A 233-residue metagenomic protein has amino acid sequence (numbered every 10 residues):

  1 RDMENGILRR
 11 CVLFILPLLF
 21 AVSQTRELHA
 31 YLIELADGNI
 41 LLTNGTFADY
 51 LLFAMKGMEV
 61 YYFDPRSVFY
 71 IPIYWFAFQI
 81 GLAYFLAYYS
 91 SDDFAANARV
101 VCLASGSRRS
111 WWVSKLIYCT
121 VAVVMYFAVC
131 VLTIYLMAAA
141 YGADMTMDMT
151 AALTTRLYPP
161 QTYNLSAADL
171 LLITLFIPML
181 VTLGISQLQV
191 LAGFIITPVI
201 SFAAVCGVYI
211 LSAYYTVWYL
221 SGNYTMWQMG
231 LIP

Functional and structural regions predicted by a protein language model:
R1-F14: Aromatic- and glycine-rich beta-strand/loop motifs that create alpha-glucan
I7, L103-T120: Interfacial transmembrane-helix boundary/kink motif in multi-pass membrane proteins
L13-L19, I200-A213: Central hydrophobic cores of alpha-helical transmembrane segments in multi-pass integral membrane proteins
A21-Y89, V113, I117-F194, P198 (+1 more regions): Secretory targeting signals
Q24-L32, I210-L220: Juxtamembrane "helix exit" motif at the C-terminal ends of alpha-helical transmembrane segments in multi-pass membrane
L86-A104, R108: Transmembrane helix boundary and interhelical loop/hinge segments in multi-pass membrane proteins
S107-R109, T197-F202: Membrane-helix interface segments
A203, W218-P233: Extracellular/periplasmic helix-loop-helix junctions in multi-pass membrane proteins
